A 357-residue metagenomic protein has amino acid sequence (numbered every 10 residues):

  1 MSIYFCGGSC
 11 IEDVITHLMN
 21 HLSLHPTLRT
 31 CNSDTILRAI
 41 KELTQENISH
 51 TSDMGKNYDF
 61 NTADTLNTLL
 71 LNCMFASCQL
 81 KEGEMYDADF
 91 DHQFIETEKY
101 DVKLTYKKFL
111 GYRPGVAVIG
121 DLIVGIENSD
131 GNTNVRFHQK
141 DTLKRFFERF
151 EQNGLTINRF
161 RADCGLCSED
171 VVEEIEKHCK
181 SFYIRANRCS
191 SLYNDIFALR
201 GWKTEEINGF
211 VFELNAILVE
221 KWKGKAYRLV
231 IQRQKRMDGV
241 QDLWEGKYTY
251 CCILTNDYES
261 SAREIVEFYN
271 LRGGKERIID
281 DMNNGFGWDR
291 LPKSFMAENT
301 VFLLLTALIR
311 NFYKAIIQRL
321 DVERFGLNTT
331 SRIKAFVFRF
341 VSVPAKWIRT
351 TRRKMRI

Functional and structural regions predicted by a protein language model:
M1, V14, L28-I36, Y86-F94 (+7 more regions): Short, conserved catalytic/metal-binding motifs centered on acidic residues
C10-P26: DNA-recognition alpha helix
I40-V116: Active-site-proximal, Lys/Arg-enriched surface segment that forms a nucleic-acid-binding/basic interface patch
K107-N153: Electropositive, glycine- and tryptophan-enriched low-complexity nucleic-acid-binding patches
R136-Y193: Domain-level cores of phosphate- or acyl-group-handling catalytic modules
H178-N284: An anionic, glycine-rich sequence signature occurring as long contiguous blocks
A262-M296, V301, L305, I309-Y313 (+1 more regions): Short amphipathic alpha-helical "interface-anchor" segments enriched in bulky aromatics
F312-I357: A short, flexible helix-boundary coil/loop motif
